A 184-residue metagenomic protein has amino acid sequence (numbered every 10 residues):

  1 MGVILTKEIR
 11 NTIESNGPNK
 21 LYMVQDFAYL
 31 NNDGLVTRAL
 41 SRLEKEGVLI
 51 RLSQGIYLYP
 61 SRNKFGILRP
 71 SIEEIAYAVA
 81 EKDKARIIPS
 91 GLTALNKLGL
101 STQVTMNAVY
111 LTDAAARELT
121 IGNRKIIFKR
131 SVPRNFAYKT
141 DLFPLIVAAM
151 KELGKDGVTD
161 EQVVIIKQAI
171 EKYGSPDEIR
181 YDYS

Functional and structural regions predicted by a protein language model:
G2-V79: Short beta-edge/loop segments at beta->alpha junctions of small alpha/beta modules that act as binding/recognition
V36, S90-G91, L142: Amphipathic alpha-helical interface surfaces
S53-G55, R86-I121: Short gly/ser-rich loop at a beta-strand->alpha-helix junction or flexible surface loop bordering the NTP-binding
V79, L98, A149-L153: Generic structural signal for hydrophobic core residues of well-folded globular domains
K82: Basic nucleic-acid-binding interfaces
T120-R130: A short, charged helix-loop
V132-S184: Hydrophobic alpha-helical interaction segments
